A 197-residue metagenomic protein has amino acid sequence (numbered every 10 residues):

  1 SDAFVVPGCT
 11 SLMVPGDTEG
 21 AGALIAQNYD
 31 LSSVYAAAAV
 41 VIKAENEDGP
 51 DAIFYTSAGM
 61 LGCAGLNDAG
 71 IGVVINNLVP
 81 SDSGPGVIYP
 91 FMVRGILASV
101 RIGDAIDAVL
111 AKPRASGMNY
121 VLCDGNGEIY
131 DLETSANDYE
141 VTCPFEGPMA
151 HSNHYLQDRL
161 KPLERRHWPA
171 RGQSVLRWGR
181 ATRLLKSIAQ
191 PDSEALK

Functional and structural regions predicted by a protein language model:
S1, G16-L24, N28-K197: C-terminal, well-structured catalytic/ligand-binding subdomain of enzymes
S1, V5-T10: Active-site pocket-lining segments that scaffold enzyme catalytic pockets across diverse folds
